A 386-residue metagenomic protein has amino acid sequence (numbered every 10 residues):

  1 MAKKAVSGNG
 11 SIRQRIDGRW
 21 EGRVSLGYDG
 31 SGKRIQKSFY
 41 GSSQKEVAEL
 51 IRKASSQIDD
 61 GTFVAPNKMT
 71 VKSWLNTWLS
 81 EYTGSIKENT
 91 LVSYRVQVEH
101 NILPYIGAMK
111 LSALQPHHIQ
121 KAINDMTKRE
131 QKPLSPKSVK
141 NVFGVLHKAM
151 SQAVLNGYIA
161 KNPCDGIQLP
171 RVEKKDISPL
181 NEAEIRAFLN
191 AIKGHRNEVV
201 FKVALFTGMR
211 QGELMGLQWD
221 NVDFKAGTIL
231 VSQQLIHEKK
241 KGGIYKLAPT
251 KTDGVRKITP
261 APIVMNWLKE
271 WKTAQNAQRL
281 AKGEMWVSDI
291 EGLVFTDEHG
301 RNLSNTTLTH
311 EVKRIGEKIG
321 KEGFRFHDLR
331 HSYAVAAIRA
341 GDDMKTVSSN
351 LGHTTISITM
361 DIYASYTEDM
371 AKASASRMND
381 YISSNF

Functional and structural regions predicted by a protein language model:
M1-K3, N190, A226, H237-V255 (+6 more regions): C-terminal secondary-structure termini that scaffold catalytic or DNA-interacting sites
M1-Y40, T228, S232-I236, K240: Short, Arg/Lys-rich segments that mark the N-terminal edge of DNA/RNA- and chromatin-recognition modules
K4-A5, K132, R186-N197, T207 (+3 more regions): Short, basic (Lys/Arg/His-rich) helix/loop patches that form interaction surfaces in the mid-to-C-terminal regions
R15-H117, T273-I290, E368: N-terminal DNA-binding module of tyrosine recombinases/phage integrases
F39, S43-Q44, V64-N67, L79-Y158 (+3 more regions): N-terminal core-binding DNA-recognition domain of tyrosine site-specific recombinases/integrases
P133-P136, K140-V142, L155, I159-K161 (+6 more regions): Basic, Lys/Arg- and aromatic-enriched nucleic-acid-binding interface segment
R171, K175, P179, L235 (+2 more regions): Catalytic-site neighborhood detector that most strongly recognizes the C-terminal catalytic loop/helix of tyrosine
N221-T228, E322-G323, D342-A364: Short, polar N-cap/turn motifs at the start of nucleic acid-interacting alpha helices
